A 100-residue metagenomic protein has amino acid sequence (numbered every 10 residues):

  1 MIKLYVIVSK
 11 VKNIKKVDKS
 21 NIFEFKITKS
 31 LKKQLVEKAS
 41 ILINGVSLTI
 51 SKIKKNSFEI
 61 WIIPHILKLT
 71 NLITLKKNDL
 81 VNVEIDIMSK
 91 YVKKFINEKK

Functional and structural regions predicted by a protein language model:
M1-K100: Conserved loop->alpha-helix
